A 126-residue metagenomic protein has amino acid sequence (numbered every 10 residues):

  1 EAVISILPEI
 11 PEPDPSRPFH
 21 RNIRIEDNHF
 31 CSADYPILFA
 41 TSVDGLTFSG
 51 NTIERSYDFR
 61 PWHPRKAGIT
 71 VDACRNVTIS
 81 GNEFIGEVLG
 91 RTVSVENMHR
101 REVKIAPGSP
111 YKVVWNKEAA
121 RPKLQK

Functional and structural regions predicted by a protein language model:
E1-K126: Extracellular parallel beta-helix/beta-solenoid repeat domains
